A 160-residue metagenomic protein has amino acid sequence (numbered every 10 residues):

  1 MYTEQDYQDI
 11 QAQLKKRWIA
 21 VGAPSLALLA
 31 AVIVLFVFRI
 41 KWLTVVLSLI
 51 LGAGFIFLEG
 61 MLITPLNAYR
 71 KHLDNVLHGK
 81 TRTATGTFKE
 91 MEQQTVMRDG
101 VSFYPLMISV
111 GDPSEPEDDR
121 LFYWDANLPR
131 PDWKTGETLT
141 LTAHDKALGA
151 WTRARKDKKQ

Functional and structural regions predicted by a protein language model:
Y2-N75: Alpha-helical transmembrane spans
L77-D99: Structural detector for short beta-strands of small beta-barrel domains
T83-K89, M107, T138-T140: Ser/Thr- (and often Asn-) enriched beta-sheet segments in non-cytosolic proteins
Q93-M97, E117, A150: Intrinsically disordered, low-complexity acidic/polar segments
Q94-G111: Short aromatic-glycine-enriched beta-strand elements
S109-L121: Short, basic/aromatic beta-hairpin or loop at an interaction surface
R120-Q160: A membrane-cytosol interface segment of integral membrane proteins
